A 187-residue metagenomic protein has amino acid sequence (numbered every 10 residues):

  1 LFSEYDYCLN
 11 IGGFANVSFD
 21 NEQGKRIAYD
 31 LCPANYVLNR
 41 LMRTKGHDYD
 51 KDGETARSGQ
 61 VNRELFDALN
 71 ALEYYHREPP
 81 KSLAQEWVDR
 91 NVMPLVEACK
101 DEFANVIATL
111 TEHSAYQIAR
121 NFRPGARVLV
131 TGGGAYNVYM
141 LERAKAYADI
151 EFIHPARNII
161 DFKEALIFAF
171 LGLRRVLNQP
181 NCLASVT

Functional and structural regions predicted by a protein language model:
L1-D6: Conserved phosphate-binding catalytic cores of ATP/NTP-utilizing and phosphoryl-transfer enzymes
C8-N10, L31, T131, P155-F162: Active-site nucleophile and cofactor-binding loops and adjacent substrate-binding regions of central metabolic enzymes
G12-G13, W87-P94, Y139-D149: Acidic-glycine-rich active-site phosphate/pyrophosphate-binding loop
A15-D20, N39-R40: Short beta-strand scaffold segments in enzyme catalytic cores
G24-A115, R175-N181, T187: Conserved ATP-utilizing enzyme core subdomain
A115-R123: A short, acidic, amphipathic alpha-helical segment used as a generic capping/interface helix at domain edges
A126-A144: Glycine-rich phosphate-binding loops at beta-strand->alpha-helix junctions
A146-I167: Conserved phosphate-binding/catalytic loops in two-lobed NTP-binding clefts
